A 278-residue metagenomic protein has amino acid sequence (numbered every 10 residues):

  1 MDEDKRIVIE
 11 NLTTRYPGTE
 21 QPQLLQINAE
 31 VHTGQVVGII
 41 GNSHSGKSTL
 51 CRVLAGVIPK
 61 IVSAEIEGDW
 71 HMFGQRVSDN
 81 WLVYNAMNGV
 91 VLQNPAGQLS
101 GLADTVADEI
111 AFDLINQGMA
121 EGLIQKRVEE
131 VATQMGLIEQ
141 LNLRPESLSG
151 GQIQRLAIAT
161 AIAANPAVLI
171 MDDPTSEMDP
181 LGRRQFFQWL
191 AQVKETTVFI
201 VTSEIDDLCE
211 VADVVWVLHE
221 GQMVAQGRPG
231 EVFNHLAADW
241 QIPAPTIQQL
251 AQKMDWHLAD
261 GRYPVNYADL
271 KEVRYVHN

Functional and structural regions predicted by a protein language model:
I40-N42: The feature captures the beta-strand-to-loop junction immediately N-terminal to the Walker
E67-V83: ABC ATPase NBD Q-loop/coupling interface
G122-Q140: Conserved ABC ATPase "signature" region
R144-L148, Q152: Conserved ABC ATPase signature
L169-D172: Catalytic Walker B motif of ABC-type/P-loop ATPase nucleotide-binding domains
E204-E210: Conserved H-loop
Q222-I247: Conserved beta-strand-loop-alpha-helix hinge in the C-terminal portion of ABC ATPase nucleotide-binding domains
